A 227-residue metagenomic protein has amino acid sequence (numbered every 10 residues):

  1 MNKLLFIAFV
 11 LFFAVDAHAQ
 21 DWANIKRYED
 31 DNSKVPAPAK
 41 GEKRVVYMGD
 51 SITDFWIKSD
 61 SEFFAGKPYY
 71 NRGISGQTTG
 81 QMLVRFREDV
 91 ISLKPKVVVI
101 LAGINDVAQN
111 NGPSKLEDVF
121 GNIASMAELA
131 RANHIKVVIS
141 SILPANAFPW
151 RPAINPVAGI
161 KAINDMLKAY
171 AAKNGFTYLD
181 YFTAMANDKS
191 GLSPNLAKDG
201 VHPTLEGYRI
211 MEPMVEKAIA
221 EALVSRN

Functional and structural regions predicted by a protein language model:
L4-F13: Sec-dependent N-terminal signal peptides
F9, Q20, L143-N227: Catalytic His-Asp segment of secreted/periplasmic serine-dependent ester chemistry enzymes
H18-V97: Serine-esterase "nucleophile elbow" of acetyl-processing enzymes
R44-G49, Y69-G73, V97-A102, V137-S141 (+2 more regions): Structural recognition of the beta-strand scaffold that forms the well-ordered cores of secreted hydrolase catalytic
R72-S75, A102-G103, N111, A186: Cell-envelope and extracellular/periplasmic
Q77-V84, S114-N122: Glycine-rich anion/phosphate-binding loops
L101-V107, A127-I160: Active-site segments of SGNH/GDSL-like serine hydrolases that catalyze O-acetyl group transfer/hydrolysis on lipids
L116-S140, M166-F176: Charged, glycine-enriched surface loops/patches that mediate electrostatic binding to polyanionic ligands
